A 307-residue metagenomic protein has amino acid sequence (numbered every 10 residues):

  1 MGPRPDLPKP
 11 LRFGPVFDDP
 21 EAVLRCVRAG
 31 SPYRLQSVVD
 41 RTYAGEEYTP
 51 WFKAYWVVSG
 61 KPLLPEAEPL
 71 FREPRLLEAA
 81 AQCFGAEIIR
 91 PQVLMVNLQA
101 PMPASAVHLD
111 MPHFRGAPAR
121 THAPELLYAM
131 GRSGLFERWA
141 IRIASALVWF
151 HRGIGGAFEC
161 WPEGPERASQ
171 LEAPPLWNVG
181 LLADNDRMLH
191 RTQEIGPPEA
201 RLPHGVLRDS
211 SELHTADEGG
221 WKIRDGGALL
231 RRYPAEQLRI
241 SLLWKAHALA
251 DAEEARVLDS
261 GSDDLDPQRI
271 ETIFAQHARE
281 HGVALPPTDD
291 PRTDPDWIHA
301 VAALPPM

Functional and structural regions predicted by a protein language model:
M1-V58: Generic N-terminal leader segments that precede the first folded domain
P8-P10, P91-V93, I141-L147, G155 (+2 more regions): Extracellular structured ligand-interaction cores
L11-P15, L64-R72, G134-R138, E166 (+2 more regions): Conserved aromatic-histidine-acidic binding/catalytic patches
V39-Y48, H108-D110, F114-R132, P197-L229: Charged, glycine/proline-rich intrinsically disordered loops and linkers
P50-A123, L127-F136: Signature of the catalytic double-stranded beta-helix
L109-M111, V148-R152, P162: Short, structured patches in soluble enzyme cores that scaffold and shape functional sites
P124-I154: Short, conserved beta-strand element in jelly-roll/cupin
G153-M307: Catalytic core of Fe(II)/2-oxoglutarate
